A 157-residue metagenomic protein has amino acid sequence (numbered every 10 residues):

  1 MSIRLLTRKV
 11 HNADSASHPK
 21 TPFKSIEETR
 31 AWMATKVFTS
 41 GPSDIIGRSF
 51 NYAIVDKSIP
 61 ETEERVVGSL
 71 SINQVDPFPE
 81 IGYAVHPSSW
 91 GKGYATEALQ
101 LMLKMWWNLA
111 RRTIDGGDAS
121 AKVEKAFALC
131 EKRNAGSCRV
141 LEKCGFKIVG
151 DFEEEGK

Functional and structural regions predicted by a protein language model:
M1-S88, K104-S120, V149, E153-K157: GNAT-family acyltransferases
N12, N134-A135: Alpha-helix N-cap/helix-start and coil->helix boundary motif
D76, K132-N134: A short coil/beta-turn micro-motif at the C-terminal edge of the histidine kinase catalytic ATP-binding domain
V85, T96, E131: Short, flexible micro-motifs
G91-N108, R112-G116, A135-C144: Conserved acetyl-CoA-binding loop-helix of GNAT-fold acetyltransferases
E124, K147: Short acidic/polar active-site loop segments enriched in Thr and Asp
K125-C130: Conserved hydrophobic beta-strand within the GNAT/NAT acetyltransferase core sheet that lines the active-site cleft
